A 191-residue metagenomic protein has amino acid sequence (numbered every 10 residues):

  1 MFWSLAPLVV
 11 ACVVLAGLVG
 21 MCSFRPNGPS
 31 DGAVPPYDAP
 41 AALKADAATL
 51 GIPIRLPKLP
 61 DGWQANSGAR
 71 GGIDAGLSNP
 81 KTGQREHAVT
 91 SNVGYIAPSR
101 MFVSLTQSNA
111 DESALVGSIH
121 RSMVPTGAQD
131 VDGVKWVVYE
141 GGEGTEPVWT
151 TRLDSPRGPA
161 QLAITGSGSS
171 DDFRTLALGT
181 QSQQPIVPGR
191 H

Functional and structural regions predicted by a protein language model:
F2-G20: Hydrophobic membrane-insertion alpha-helices, especially the h-region of bacterial N-terminal signal peptides
A6, F24-R25, T106: Serine/proline-rich low-complexity intrinsically disordered segments, especially terminal tails, linkers
A16, V124-H191: A short, solvent-exposed beta-edge/loop patch
L18, N66-G68, Q184: Generic short alpha-helical hydrophobic face used as a protein-protein interaction/packing hotspot
G20-G28: Transmembrane helix-loop junctions in multipass membrane proteins, especially transporters and channels
M21, L50, Q184-V187: Short secondary-structure junctions and interdomain/linker hinges
N27-D38: Juxtamembrane extracytosolic/periplasmic "stalk" immediately C-terminal to the first targeting helix
P36-G142: Short, solvent-exposed recognition patches
